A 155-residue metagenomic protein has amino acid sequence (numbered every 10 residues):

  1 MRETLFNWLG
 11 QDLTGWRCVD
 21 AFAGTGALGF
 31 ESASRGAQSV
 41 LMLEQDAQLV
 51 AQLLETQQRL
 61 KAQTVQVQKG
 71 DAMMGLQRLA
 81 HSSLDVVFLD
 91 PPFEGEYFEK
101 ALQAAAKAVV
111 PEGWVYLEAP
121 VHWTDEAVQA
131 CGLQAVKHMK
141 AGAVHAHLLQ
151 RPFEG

Functional and structural regions predicted by a protein language model:
M1-G155: Class I S-adenosyl-L-methionine-dependent methyltransferase catalytic core
